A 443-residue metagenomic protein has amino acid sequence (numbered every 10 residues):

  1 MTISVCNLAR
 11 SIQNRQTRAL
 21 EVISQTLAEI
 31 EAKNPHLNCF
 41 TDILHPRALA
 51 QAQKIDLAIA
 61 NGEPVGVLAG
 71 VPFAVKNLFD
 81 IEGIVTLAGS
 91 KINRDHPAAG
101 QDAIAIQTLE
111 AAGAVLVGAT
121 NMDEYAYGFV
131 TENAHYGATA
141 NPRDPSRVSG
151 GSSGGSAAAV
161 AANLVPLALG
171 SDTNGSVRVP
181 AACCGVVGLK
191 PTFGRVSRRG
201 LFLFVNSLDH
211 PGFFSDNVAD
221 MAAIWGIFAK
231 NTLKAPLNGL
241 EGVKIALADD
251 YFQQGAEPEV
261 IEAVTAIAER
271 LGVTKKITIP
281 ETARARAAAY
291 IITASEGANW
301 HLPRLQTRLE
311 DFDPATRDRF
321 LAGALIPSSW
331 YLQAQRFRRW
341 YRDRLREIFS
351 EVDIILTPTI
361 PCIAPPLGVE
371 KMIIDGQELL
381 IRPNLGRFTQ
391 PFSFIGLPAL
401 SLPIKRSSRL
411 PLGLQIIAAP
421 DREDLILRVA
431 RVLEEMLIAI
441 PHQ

Functional and structural regions predicted by a protein language model:
M1-L49, Q53, A60, P441-Q443: An N-terminal boundary/leader segment
L8-N14, N93-P97, D209-D216, L321-I326: Short, well-ordered beta-strand elements within core beta-sheets of diverse protein domains
A19-S24, Q53-D56, P258-T278, L302-T307 (+2 more regions): Acyltransferase
T26, A48, M221, I245 (+4 more regions): Residue-level signal for inorganic ion chemistry
A32, A111, A162-Q253, T265-A266 (+6 more regions): Structural helix-boundary/capping segments
I55-P72, L237-A246: Immediate post-signal peptide segment of exported/extracytoplasmic ligand-binding proteins
L68-A88, G242-K244, I291-R342, R346 (+4 more regions): Short helix-loop capping/hinge segments that flank enzyme active sites or metal/cofactor-binding pockets
A69-D209, D250, T359-Q377: Short glycine/serine-rich loop/turn segments
